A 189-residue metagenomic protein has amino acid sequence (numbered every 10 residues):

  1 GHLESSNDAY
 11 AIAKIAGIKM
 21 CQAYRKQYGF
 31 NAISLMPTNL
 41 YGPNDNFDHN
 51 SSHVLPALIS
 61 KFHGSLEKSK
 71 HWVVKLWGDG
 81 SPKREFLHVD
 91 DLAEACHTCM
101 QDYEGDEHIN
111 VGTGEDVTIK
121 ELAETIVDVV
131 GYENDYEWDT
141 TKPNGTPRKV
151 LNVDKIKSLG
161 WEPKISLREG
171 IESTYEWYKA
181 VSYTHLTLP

Functional and structural regions predicted by a protein language model:
G1-S34, N39-Y41, D45-N50: Catalytic helix-loop patch of NAD(P)-dependent Rossmann-fold dehydrogenases
I15, K26, F62, K149-V150: Hydrophobic alpha-helical segments, especially transmembrane helices and their immediate juxtamembrane helical caps
I15-Q22, P56-S60, A93-E94: Conserved active-site helix of classical SDR/Rossmann-fold NAD(P)-dependent CH-OH oxidoreductases
C21-K26, F62-H63, T187: Catalytic Tyr-X3-Lys helix of short-chain dehydrogenase/reductase
L40-G42, V54-L55, L92: Conserved sequence/active-site signature of Rossmann-fold short-chain dehydrogenase/reductase
N50, V54, T118: Short acidic-hydrophobic sequence patches enriched in Asp/Glu that either
L58, G64-L186: C-terminal substrate-binding subdomain of Rossmann-fold SDR/epimerase-dehydratase oxidoreductases
